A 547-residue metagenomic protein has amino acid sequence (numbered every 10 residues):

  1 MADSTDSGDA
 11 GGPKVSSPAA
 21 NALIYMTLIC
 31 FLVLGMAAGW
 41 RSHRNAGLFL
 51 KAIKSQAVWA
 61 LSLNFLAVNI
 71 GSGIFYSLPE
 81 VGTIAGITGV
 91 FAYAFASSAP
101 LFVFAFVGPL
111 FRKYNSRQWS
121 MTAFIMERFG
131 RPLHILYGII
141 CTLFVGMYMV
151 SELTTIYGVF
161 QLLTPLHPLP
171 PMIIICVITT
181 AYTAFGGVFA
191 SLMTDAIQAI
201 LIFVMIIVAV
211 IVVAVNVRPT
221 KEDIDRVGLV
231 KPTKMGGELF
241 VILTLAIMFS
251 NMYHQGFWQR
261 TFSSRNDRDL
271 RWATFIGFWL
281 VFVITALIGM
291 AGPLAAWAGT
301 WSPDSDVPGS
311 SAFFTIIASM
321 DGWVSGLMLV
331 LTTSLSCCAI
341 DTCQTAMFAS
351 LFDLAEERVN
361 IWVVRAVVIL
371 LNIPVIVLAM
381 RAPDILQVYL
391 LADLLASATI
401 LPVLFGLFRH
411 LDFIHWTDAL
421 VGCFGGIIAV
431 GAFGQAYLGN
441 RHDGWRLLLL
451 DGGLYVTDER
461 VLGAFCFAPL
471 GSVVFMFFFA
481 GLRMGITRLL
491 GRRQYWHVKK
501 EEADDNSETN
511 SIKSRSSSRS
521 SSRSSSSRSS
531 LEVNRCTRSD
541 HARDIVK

Functional and structural regions predicted by a protein language model:
A2-K547: Membrane-embedded helix-loop-helix hairpins and adjacent transmembrane boundary segments in multi-pass transporters
